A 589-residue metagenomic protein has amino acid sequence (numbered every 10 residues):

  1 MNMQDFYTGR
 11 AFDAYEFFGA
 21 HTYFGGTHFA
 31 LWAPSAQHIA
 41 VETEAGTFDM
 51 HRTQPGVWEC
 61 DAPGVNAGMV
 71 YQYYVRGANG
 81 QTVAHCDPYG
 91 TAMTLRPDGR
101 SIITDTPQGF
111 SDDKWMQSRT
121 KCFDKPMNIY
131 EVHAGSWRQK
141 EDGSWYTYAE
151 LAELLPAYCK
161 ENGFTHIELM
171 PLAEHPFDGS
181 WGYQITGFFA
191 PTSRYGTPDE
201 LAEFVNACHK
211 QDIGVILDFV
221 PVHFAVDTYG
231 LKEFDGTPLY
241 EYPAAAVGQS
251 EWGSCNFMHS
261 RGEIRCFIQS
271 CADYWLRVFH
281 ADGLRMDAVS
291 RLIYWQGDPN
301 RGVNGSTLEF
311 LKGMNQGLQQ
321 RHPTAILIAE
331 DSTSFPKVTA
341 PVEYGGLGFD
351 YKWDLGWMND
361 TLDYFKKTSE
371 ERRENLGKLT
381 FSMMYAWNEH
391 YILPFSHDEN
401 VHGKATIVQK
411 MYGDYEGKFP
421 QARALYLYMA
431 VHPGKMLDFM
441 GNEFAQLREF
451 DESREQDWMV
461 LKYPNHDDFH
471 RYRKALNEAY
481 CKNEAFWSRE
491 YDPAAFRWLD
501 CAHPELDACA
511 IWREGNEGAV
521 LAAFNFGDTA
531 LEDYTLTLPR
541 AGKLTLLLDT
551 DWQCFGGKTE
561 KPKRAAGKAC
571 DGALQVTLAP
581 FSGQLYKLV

Functional and structural regions predicted by a protein language model:
M1-H28, D49-E131, S136-G143, E150 (+1 more regions): The feature marks proteins involved in alpha-glucan
L31, Y73, V132, L169 (+10 more regions): Conserved, mostly hydrophobic/aromatic
W32-H38, P539-G542: Short proline/glycine-enriched turn/loop motifs at strand-loop junctions of beta-rich domains
H38-E44: Change to "...patches in solvent-exposed regions of secreted, membrane-anchored, or virion-exposed structural
A67-M69, K561-V589: C-terminal beta-strand-rich structural cap/linker in extracellular carbohydrate-active enzymes
T94, K114-P126, H133-V303: Substrate-binding/active-site clefts of carbohydrate-active enzymes
P97, H280-D282, Y294-E455, C481 (+6 more regions): Conserved alpha/beta catalytic core and glycan-binding cleft of carbohydrate-active enzymes
N465-F486: Catalytic cores of secreted or luminal carbohydrate-active enzymes
